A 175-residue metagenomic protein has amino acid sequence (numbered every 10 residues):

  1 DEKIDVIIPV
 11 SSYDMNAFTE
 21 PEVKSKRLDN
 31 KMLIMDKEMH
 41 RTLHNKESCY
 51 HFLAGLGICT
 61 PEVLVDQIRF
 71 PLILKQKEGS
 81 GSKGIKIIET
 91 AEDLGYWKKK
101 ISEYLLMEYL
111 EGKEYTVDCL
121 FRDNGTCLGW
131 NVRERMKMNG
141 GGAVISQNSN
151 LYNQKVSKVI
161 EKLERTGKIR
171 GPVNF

Functional and structural regions predicted by a protein language model:
D1-T60: Conserved N-proximal alpha/beta basic substrate-recognition cap immediately N-terminal to, or forming the N-lobe
V10, D66, R133: Conserved residues at the C-terminal ends of beta-strands
N16-F18, Y96, T116: Phosphate- and divalent-cation-binding pockets in alpha/beta enzyme and binding domains that engage nucleotide-derived
P21, W97, V159-L163: A ubiquitous structural signal for well-ordered alpha-helices
K26-K31, L74, K137-N139: A short alpha-helix capping/helix-coil boundary motif
K37-K113, F121-C127, N153-Q154: Active-site nucleotide/adenylate-binding loops and adjacent lid/helix of ATP-dependent enzymes
M107-K168, P172: ATP-dependent carboxylate/phosphate-activation module, predominantly the ATP-grasp catalytic core and closely related
F175: Catalytic phosphate/metal-binding cores of nucleic-acid and nucleotide-processing enzymes, i.e., regions that mediate
